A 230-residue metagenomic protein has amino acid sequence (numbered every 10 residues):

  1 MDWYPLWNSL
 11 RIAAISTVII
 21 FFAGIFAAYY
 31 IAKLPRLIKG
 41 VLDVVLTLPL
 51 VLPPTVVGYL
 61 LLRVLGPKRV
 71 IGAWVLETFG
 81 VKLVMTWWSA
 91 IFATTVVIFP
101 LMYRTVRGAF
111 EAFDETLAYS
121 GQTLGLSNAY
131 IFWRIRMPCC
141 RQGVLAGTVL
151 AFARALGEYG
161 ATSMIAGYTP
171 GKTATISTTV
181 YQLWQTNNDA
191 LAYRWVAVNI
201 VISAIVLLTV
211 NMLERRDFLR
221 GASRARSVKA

Functional and structural regions predicted by a protein language model:
M1-V18, K33-K39, L76-G80, L183-A190: Periplasmic/extracellular loop-to-transmembrane helix junction in inner-membrane transport proteins
M1-Y4, M164-A204, L208: Interhelical loop and adjacent transmembrane-helix boundary motif in polytopic membrane transport permeases
S16-L46, Y59-L61, A109-E111, T116-A118 (+4 more regions): Transmembrane-helix boundary motif in ABC transporter permease subunits
V18, Y103-V106, F110, D114 (+1 more regions): Transmembrane alpha-helices
I38, P100, R107-A118, Q122-T123 (+2 more regions): C-terminal transmembrane helix and the adjacent membrane-cytosol boundary/short C-terminal tail of inner/organellar
L52-G58: Transmembrane alpha-helices and adjacent helix-loop boundaries
G58-T95, I165-T169: Membrane-interfacial helix termini and adjacent extracytoplasmic/periplasmic loops of multi-pass transporters
Y59, G66-K68, V144-Q182: Non-cytoplasmic
